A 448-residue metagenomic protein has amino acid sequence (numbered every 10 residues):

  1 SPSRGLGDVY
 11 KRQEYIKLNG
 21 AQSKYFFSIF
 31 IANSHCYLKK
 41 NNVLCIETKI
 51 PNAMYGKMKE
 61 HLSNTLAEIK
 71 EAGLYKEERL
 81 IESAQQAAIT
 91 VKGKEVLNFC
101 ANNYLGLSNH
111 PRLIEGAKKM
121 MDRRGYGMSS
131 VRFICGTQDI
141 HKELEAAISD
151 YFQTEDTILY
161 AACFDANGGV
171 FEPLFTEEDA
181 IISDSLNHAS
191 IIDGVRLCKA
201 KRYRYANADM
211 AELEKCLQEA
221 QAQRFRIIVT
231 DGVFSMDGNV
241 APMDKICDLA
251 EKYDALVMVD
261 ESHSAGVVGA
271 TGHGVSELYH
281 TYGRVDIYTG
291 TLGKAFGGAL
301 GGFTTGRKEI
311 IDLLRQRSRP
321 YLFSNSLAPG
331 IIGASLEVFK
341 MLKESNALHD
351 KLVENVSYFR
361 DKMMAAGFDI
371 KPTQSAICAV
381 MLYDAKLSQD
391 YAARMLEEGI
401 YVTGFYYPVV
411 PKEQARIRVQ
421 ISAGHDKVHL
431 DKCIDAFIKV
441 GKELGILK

Functional and structural regions predicted by a protein language model:
S1-Q13: Single conserved hydrophobic/aromatic residue that forms the stacking wall/gate of nucleotide- or nucleobase-binding
C36, P51-A53, P111, E115-K119 (+5 more regions): PLP-dependent enzyme catalytic core of the Aspartate aminotransferase-like
K59-Y126, A255: N-terminal "arm"/small-domain region of PLP-dependent enzymes with the aminotransferase-like
V131-T137, E145-G169: Short loop-beta-helix segment that forms the pyridoxal 5′-phosphate
V170-A189: Conserved PLP-anchoring active-site segment centered on the Schiff-base-forming lysine
Y203, N207-V259: Active-site phosphate-binding strand-loop segment of PLP-dependent enzymes
Y253-L256, H263, V268-Q374, L387: Active-site C-terminal subdomain of aminotransferase-like
D350-G399, V409, E413-Q414, I421-A423: Conserved PLP-binding catalytic core of the aspartate aminotransferase-like
